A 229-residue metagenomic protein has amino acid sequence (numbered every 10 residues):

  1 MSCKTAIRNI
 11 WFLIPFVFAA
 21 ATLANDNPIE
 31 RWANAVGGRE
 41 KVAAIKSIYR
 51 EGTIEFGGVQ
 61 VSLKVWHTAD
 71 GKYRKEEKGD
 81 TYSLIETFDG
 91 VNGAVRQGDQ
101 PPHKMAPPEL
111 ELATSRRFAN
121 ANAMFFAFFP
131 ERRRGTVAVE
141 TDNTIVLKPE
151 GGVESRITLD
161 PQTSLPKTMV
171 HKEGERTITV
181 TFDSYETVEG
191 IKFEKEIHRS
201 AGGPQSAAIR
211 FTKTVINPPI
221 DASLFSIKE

Functional and structural regions predicted by a protein language model:
M1-I7: N-terminal secretory signal peptides that target proteins for export/translocation
I10-A20: Bacterial N-terminal signal peptides
L23-N34, K41, N92-S155, P161-T163 (+3 more regions): Flexible, processing/modification-adjacent segments and terminal tails in exported/periplasmic/extracellular proteins
D26-Q100, A138: N-terminal mature ectodomain segment of secretory-pathway/periplasmic proteins
G57-V61, T81-E86, P101-K104, V153-I157 (+2 more regions): Short, surface-exposed beta-strand/loop "edge" segments at domain boundaries and coil↔beta transitions
L63-K64, Y73, L84, G135-T136 (+3 more regions): Residue-level detector of beta-strand structural context in well-folded domains
V65-K72, D89-N92, P108-L112, D160-T163 (+2 more regions): A short, sequence-level motif marking secondary-structure junctions
E140-K228: Gly/Pro-enriched, hydrophobic low-complexity segments that function as extracytoplasmic propeptides/linkers
